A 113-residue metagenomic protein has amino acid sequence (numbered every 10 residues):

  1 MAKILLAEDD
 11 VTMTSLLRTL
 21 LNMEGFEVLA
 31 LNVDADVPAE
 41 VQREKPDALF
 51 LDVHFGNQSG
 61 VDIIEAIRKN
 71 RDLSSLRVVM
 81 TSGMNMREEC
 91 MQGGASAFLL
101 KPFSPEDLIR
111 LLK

Functional and structural regions predicted by a protein language model:
M1-L5, S104-K113: Non-catalytic signal-transmission and effector/linker regions of two-component phosphorelay proteins
A7-E8, L31, L49: Conserved sequence signature across two-component system core domains
D10-L29, A35: Two-component/phosphorelay signaling modules centered on CheY-like receiver
A30-A39, G60: Helix N-cap/capping motif at the beta->alpha junctions
E44-F50, F55: Active-site beta3 strand of CheY-like receiver
V61-S74: Short amphipathic alpha-helix used as the core "switch/output" element in two-component signaling
D62, M84-L100, E106, R110: Alpha4 helix (beta4-alpha4-beta5 surface) of REC/receiver domains from two-component response regulators
